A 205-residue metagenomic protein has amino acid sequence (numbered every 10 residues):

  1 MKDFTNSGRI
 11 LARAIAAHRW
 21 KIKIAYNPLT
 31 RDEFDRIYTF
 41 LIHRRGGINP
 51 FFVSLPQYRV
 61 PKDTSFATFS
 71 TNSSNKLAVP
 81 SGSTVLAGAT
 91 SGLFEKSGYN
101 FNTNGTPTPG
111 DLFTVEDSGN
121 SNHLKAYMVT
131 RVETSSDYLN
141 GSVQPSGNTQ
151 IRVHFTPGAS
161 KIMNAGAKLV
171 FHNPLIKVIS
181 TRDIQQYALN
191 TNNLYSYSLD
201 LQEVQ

Functional and structural regions predicted by a protein language model:
M1-Q205: Extracellular/virion structural assembly segments
